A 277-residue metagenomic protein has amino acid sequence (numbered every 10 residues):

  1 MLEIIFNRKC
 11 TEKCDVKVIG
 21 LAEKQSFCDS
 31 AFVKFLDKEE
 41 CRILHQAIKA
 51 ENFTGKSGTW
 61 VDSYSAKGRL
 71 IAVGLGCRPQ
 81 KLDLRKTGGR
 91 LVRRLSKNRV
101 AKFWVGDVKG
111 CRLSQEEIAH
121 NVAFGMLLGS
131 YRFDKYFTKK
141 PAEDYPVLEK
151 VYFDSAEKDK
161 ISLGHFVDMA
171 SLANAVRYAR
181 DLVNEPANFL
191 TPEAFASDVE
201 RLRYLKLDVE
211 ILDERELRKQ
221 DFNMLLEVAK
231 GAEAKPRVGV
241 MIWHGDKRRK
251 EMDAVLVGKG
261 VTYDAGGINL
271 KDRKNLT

Functional and structural regions predicted by a protein language model:
M1-G260, A265, R273: Short amphipathic alpha-helical segment within the helicase RecA-like ATPase core that mediates nucleic-acid
K271-T277: Acidic/histidine-rich catalytic neighborhood of metal-dependent amide-processing enzymes
